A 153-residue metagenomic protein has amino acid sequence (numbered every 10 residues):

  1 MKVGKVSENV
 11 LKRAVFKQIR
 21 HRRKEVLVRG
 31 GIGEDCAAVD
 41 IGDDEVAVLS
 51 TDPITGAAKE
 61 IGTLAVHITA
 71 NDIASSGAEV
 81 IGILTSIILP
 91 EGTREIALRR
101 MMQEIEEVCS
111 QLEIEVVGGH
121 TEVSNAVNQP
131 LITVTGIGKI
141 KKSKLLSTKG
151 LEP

Functional and structural regions predicted by a protein language model:
M1-A57, S76, T85, Q103-V117 (+1 more regions): Extreme N-terminal cap/leader segments of soluble proteins
Q18, R23, G62, R94 (+1 more regions): Residue-level detector of solvent-exposed, low-hydrophobicity positions
A37, T135, K139-K141: Residues located in well-ordered beta-strands
E60-I137: A glycine-rich phosphate/pyrophosphate-binding beta-strand-loop-alpha-helix module
K139-P153: Acidic/histidine-enriched ion/cofactor-binding microenvironments in catalytic or ligand-binding pockets
